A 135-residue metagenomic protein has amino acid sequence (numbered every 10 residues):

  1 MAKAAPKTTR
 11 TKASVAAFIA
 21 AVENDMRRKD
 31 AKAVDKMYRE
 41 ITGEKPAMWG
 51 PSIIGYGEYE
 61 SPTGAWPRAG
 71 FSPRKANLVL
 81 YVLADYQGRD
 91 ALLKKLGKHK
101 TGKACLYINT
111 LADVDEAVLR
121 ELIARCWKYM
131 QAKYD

Functional and structural regions predicted by a protein language model:
M1-D135: Charge-dense, helix-prone N-terminal extensions
